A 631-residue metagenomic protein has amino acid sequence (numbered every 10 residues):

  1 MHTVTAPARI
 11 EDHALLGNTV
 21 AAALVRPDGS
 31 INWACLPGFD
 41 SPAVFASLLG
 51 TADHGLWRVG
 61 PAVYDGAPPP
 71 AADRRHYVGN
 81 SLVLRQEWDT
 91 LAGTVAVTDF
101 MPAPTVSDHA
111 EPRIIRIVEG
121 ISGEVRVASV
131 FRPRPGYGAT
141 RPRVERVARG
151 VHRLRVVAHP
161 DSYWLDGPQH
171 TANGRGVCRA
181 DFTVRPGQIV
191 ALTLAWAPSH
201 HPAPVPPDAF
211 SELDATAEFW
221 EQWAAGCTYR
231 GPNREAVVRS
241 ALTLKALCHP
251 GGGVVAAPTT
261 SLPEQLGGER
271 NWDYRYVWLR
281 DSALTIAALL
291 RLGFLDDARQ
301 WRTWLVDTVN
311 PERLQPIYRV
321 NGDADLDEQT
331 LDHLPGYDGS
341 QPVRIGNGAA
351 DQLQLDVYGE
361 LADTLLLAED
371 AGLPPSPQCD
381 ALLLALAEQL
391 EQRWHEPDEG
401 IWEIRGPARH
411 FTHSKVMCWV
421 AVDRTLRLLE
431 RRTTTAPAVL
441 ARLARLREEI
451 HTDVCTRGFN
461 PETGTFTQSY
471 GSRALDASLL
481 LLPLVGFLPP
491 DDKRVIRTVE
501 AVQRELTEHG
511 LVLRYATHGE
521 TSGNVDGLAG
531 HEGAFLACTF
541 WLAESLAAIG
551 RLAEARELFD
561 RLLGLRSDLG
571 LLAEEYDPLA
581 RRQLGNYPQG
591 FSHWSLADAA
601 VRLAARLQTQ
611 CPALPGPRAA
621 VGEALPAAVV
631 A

Functional and structural regions predicted by a protein language model:
M1-A631: Acidic, mature catalytic/reactive cores of soluble proteins
